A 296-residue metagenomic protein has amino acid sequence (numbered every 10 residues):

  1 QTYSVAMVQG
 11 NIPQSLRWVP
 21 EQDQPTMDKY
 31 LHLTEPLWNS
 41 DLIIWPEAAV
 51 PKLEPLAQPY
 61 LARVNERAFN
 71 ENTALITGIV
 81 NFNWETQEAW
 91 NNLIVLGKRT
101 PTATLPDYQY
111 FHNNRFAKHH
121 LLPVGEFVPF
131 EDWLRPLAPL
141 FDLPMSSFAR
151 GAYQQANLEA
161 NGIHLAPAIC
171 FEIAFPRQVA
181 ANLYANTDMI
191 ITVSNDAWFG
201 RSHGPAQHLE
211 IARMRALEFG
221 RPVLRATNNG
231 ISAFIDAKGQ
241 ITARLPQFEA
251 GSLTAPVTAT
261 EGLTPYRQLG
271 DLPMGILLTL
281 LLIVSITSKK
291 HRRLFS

Functional and structural regions predicted by a protein language model:
Q1-R17, P25: Hydrophobic alpha-helical transmembrane segments in integral membrane proteins
Q1-T2, L37, F219, K238: Domain-scale selection of a single, long terminal region that carries the protein's primary operational module
L16-D28, L42-F295: Solvent-exposed soluble domains appended to multi-pass membrane proteins
D28-N39: A short, well-ordered alpha-helical element
